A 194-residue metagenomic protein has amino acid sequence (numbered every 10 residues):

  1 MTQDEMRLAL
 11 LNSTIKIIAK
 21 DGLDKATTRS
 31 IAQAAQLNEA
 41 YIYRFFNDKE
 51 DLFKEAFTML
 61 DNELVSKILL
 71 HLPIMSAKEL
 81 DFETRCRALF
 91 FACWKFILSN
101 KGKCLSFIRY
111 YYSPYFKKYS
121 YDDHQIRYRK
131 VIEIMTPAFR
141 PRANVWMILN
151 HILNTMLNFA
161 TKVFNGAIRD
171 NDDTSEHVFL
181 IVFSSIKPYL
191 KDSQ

Functional and structural regions predicted by a protein language model:
M1-E5, L190-Q194: N-terminal intrinsically disordered/low-complexity leader segments
E5-M6, L10-S13: N-terminal positioning helix adjacent to the helix-turn-helix/winged-helix DNA-binding module
A9, I17-D51, E55: Helix-turn-helix
T28, T58-V65: Short, basic, alpha-helical segments at the C-terminal edge of helix-turn-helix-like DNA-binding modules
K54-L60, D123: Alpha-helical DNA-contacting segments of helix-turn-helix folds
E55, L70-S99, I152: Hydrophobic alpha-helical connector segments
V65-L69, P114-R140, W146-N150: Amphipathic alpha-helical packing segments from all-alpha helical-bundle domains
L105-R109, Q125, T136-F183, S193-Q194: Hydrophobic/aromatic-rich alpha-helical bundle segments in the mid-to-C-terminal region
